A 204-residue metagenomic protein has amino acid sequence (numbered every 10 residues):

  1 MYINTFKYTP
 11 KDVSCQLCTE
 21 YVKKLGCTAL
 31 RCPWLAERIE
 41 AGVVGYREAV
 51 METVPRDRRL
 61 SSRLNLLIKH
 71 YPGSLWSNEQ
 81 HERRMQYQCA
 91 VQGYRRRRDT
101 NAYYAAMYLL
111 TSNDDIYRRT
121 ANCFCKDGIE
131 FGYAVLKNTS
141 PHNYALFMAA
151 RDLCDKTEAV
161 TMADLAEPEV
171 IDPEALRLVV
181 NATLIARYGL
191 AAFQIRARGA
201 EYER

Functional and structural regions predicted by a protein language model:
M1-N138, E158-R204: Extended, charge-biased low-complexity segments that typically form long amphipathic alpha-helices/coiled-coils
N143-L146: Long, hydrophobic alpha/beta structural blocks
